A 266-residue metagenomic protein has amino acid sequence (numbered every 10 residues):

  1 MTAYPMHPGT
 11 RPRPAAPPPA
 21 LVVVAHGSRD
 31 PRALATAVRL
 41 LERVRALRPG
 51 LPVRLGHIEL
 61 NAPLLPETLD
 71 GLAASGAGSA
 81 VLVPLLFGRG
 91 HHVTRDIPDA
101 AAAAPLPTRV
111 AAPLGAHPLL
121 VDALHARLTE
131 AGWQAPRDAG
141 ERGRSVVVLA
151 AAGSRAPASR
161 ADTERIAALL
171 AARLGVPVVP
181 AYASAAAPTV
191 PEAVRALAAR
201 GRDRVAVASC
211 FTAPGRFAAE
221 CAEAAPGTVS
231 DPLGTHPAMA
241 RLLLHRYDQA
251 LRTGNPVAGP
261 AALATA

Functional and structural regions predicted by a protein language model:
M1-A266: Active-site-proximal alpha-helix that buttresses catalytic centers in soluble enzyme cores
